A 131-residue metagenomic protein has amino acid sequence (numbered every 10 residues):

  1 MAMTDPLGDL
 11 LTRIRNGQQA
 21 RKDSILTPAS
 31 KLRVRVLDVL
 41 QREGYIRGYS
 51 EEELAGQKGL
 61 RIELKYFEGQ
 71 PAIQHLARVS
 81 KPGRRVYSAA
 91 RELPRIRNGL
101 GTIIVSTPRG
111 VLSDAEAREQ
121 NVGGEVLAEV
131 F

Functional and structural regions predicted by a protein language model:
M1-F131: Core subunits and conserved enzymes of cellular information-processing and envelope-translocation systems across
